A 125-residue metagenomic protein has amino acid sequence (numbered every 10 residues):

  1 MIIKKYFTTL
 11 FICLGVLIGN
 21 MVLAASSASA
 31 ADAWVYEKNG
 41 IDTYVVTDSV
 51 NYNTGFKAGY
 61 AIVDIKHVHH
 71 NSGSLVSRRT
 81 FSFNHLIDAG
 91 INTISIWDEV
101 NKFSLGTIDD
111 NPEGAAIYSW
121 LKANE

Functional and structural regions predicted by a protein language model:
I2-I3, I18, D64: Generic N-terminal leader/processing signal
I2-K4, L23-S26: Amphipathic/hydrophobic helical signal segments and adjacent flexible N-terminal regions that mediate secretion
I2-L14: Bacterial N-terminal signal peptides that target proteins for export
Y6, N20, V100: Functionally constrained cores in energy, signaling, and assembly domains
I12-L23: Hydrophobic core
A24-R78, N84-E125: N-terminal secretory-pathway/extracellular module detecting exported/lumenal segments and adjacent signal-anchor/first
